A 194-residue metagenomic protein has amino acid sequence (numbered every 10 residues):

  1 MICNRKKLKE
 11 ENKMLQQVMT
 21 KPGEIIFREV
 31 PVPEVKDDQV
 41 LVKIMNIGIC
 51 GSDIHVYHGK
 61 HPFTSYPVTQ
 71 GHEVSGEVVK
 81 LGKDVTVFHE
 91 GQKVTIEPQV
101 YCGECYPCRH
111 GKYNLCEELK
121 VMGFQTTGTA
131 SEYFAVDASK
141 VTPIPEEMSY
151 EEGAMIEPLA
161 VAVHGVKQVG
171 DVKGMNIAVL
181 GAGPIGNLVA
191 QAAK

Functional and structural regions predicted by a protein language model:
I2-K13: Short, Lys/Arg-enriched N-terminal segments with co-localized hydrophobic residues within the first ~10-30 amino acids
L15, Q39-L41, N176: Residues that mark the start of a beta-strand
Q16-E34, G51-K80, T95-I96, Y113-T127: N-terminal glycine-rich cofactor-binding segment
P33, T86, N114, V169-G170: Residue "hotspots" at secondary-structure boundaries inside conserved domains
P33-I47, K60-Y106, P145-E147: Glycine-rich beta-strand-centered segment in the early N-terminal region that forms part of a ligand/cofactor-binding
C50, V87-F88, P98-T142, E146: Cysteine-cluster motifs in flexible loop/terminal segments that predominantly coordinate metals
M148-K194: Mid-domain Rossmann-like dinucleotide-binding core that forms the NAD(H)/NADP(H) cofactor-binding site
